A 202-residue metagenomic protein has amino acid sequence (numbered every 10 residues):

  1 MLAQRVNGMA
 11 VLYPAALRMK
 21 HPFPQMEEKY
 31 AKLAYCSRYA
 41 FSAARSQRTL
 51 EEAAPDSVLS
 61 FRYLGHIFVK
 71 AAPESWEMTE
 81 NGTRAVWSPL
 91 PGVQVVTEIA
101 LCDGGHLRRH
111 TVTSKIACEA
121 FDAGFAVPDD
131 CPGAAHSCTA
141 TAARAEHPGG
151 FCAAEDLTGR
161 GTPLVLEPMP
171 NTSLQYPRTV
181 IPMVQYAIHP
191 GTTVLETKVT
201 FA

Functional and structural regions predicted by a protein language model:
M1-V180, A202: Extended polysaccharide-engagement surfaces of secreted carbohydrate-active enzymes
R178-G191: A surface-exposed beta-strand-loop module
I188-F201: Short Pro-Gly-centered flexible turn/kink motifs
